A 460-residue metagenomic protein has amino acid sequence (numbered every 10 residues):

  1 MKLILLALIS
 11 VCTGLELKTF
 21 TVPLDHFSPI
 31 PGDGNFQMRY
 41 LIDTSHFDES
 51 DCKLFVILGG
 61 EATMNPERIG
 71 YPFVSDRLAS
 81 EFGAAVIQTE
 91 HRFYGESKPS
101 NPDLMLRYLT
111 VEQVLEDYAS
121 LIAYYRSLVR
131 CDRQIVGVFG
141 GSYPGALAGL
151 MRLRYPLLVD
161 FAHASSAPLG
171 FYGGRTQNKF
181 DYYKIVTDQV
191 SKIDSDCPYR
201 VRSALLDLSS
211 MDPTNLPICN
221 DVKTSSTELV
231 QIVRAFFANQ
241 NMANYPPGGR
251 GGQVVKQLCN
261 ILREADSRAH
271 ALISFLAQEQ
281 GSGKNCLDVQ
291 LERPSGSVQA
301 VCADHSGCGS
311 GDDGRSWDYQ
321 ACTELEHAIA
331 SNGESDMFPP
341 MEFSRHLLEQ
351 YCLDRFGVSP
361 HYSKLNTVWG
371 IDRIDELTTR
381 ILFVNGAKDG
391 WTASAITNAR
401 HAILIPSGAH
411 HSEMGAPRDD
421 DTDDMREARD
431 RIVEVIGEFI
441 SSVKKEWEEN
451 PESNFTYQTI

Functional and structural regions predicted by a protein language model:
L3-V86, K388, E427, E434-I460: Catalytic-loop region of hydrolases
I30-A119, A123-L128, S142, V358-R380 (+2 more regions): N-terminal cap/lid subdomain of alpha/beta-hydrolase-fold enzymes
F55-I57, A85-T89, G137-F139, F161-A164 (+4 more regions): Structural recognition of the beta-strand scaffold that forms the well-ordered cores of secreted hydrolase catalytic
A62, R92-G95, L169, V186-Q189 (+1 more regions): Alpha/beta-hydrolase active-site loop signature
R130-S142: Alpha/beta-hydrolase fold nucleophile elbow
G140-P144, A148, R152, D389: Gly/Ala-rich beta-loop-alpha elbow adjacent to hydrolase catalytic centers
L157-D266: A catalytic-pocket lid/entrance helix-loop region that shapes and gates access to the active site across common
R234-T459: C-terminal subdomain of alpha/beta-hydrolase-fold enzymes, centered on the catalytic histidine and its supporting
